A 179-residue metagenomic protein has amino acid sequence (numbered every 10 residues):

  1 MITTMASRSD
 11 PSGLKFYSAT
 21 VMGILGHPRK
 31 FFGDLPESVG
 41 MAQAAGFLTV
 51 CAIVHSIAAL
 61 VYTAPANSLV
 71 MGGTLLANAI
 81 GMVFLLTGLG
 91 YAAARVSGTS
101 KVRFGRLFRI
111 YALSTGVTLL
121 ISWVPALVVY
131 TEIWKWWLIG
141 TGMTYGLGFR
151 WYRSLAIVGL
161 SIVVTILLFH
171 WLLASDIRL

Functional and structural regions predicted by a protein language model:
I2-T99: Selected alpha-helical membrane-embedding segments in polytopic membrane proteins
L35-V39, A45-T49, A59, T63 (+7 more regions): General "foldedness" signal
H55-G81, S122-K135, I166-L179: Membrane-helix interface segments in multi-pass membrane proteins
T87-H170: Hydrophobic alpha-helical transmembrane segments and adjacent short intramembrane/lumenal linkers of inner/organellar
